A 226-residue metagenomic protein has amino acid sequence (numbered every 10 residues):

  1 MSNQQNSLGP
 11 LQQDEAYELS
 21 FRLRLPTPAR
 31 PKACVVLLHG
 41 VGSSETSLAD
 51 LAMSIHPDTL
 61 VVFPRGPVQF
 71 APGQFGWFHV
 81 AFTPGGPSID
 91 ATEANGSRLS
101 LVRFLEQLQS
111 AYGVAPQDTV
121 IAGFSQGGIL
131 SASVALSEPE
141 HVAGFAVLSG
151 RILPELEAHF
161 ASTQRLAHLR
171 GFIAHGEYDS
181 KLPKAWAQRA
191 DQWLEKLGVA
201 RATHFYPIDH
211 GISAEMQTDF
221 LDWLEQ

Functional and structural regions predicted by a protein language model:
Q13-V114, D118: Serine-hydrolase catalytic machinery in alpha/beta-hydrolase-like enzymes
H39-V41, T119-F124, G128, G176: Conserved alpha/beta-hydrolase "nucleophile elbow" surrounding the catalytic nucleophile
L48-L51, H159, P183-W193: Short alpha-helix in the alpha/beta-hydrolase fold that links the catalytic acid
P64-P67, A146-P154: Active-site nucleophile loop of the alpha/beta-hydrolase fold
D118-V120, G144-A146: Residue in the alpha/beta-hydrolase core beta-strand immediately N-terminal to the catalytic nucleophile
G128-P139, F145: Short glycine-enriched nucleophile-adjacent loop and the immediately C-terminal alpha-helix near the catalytic center
F172-H175, D179: Short beta-strand/loop motif that positions the catalytic acidic residue of the alpha/beta-hydrolase fold
A185-Q226: C-terminal catalytic histidine-bearing segment of alpha/beta-hydrolase fold enzymes
